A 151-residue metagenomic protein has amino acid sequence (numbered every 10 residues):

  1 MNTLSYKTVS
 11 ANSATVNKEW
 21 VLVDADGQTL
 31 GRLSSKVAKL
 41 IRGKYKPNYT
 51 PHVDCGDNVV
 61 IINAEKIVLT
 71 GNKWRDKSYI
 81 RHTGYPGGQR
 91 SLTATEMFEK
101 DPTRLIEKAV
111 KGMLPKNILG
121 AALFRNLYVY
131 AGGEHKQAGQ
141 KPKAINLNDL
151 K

Functional and structural regions predicted by a protein language model:
M1-K108, I118, K136, K141-K151: Ribosome large-subunit tunnel/peptidyl-transferase-proximal elements
I106-E107, K111, F124: Hydrophobic, well-ordered secondary-structure segments
G120-Y130, K136: C-terminal structural segments of small proteins and small subunits
